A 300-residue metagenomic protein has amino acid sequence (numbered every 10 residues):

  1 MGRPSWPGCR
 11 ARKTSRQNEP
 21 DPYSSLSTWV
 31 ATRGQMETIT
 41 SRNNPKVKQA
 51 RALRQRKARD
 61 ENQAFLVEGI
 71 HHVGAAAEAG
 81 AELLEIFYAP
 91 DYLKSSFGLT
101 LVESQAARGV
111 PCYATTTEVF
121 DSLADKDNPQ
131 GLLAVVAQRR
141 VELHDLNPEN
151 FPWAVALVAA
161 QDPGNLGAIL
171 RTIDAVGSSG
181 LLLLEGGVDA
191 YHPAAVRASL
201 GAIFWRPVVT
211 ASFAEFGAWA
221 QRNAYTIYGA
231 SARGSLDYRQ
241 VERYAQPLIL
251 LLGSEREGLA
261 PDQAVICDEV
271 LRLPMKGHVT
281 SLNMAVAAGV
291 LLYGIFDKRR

Functional and structural regions predicted by a protein language model:
M1-E19, Y23-S25: C-terminal helix-to-coil terminal segments
P20, S25-D127: N-terminal positively charged helical leader segments and presequences
E37, E78, S104-A107, Y113-E118 (+2 more regions): RNA substrate-binding interface of SAM-dependent RNA methyltransferases
G69, D162-I169, L282-A287: Amphipathic alpha-helical repeat scaffolds
D125-N128, L132-E149: Acidic/glycine-rich phosphate/pyrophosphate-binding loops and surrounding catalytic core that coordinate Mg2+
A134, T172-V176, G187-A202, P261-R300: Structured adenosyl-cofactor binding patch, chiefly the S-adenosyl-L-methionine
G229-V279: Active-site/ligand-binding-proximal alpha/beta "capping" segment
